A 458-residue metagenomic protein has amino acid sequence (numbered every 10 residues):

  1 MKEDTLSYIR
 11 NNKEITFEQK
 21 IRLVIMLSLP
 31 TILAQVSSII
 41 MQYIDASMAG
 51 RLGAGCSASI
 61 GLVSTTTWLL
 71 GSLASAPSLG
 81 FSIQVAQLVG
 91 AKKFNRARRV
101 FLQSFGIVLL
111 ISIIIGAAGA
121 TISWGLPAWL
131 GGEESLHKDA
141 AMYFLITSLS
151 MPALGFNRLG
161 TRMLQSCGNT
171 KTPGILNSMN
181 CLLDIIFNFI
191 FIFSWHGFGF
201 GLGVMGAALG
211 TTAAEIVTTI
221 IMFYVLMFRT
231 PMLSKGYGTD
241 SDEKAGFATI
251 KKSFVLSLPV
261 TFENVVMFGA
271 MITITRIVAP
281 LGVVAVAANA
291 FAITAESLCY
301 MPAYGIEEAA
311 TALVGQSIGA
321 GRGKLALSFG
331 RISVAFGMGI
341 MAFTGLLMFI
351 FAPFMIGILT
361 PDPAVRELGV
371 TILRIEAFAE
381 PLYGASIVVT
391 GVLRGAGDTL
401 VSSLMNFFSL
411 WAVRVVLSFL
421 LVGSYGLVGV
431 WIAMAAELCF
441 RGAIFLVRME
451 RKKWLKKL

Functional and structural regions predicted by a protein language model:
M1-S28, V85-P152, G199-S257, V314-A379 (+1 more regions): Short alpha-helical transmembrane segments in multi-pass integral membrane proteins
I15, Q19-S47, R51-L52, T65-G80 (+6 more regions): N-terminal transmembrane alpha-helices
M26-D45, I146, N157, N180 (+5 more regions): Transmembrane helical elements of multi-pass membrane transporters/channels
V36, I40-A58, P127-E134, I190-L202 (+4 more regions): Helix-terminus/linker motif at the lipid-water interface of multi-pass membrane proteins
S57-A117, L154-P173, T275, A288-A352 (+1 more regions): Small-residue-rich hydrophobic transmembrane alpha-helices
L69-S72, D184-N188, T219-F223, L298-M301 (+3 more regions): Hydrophobic transmembrane alpha-helices of multi-pass small-molecule transporters
S78, S82, T147-Q165, P173-C181 (+5 more regions): Short runs within selected transmembrane alpha-helices of multi-pass transporters and secretion channels
G119, N188, I192, M222-L226 (+7 more regions): Structural signal for membrane-spanning alpha-helices in multi-pass inner-membrane proteins, emphasizing helix cores
